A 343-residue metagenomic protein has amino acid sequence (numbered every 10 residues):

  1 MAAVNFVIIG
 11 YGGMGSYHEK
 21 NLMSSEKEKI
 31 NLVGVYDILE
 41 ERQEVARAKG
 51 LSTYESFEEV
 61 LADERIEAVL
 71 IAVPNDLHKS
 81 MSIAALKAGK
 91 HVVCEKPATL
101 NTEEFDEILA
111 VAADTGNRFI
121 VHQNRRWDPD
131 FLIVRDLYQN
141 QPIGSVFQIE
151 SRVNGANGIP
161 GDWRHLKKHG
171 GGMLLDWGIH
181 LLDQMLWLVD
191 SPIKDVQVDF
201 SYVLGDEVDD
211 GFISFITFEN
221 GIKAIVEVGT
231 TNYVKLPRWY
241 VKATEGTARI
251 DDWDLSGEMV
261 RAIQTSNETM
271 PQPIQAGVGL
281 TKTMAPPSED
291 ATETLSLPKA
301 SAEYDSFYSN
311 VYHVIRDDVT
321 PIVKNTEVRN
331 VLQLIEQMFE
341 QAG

Functional and structural regions predicted by a protein language model:
M1-A3, A68-L70, D106, E219 (+1 more regions): C-terminal helix-rich "cap/oligomerization" subdomain common to oxidoreductases
M1-K49: N-terminal Rossmann-like dinucleotide-binding module
H18, L51-V111: Beta-loop-alpha module in the N-terminal Rossmann-like domain of NAD(P)-dependent dehydrogenases, especially those
E55, I71, C94, F119-V121 (+2 more regions): Hydrophobic residues in well-ordered beta-strands that form the structural core
E107-N124, G144-I149: Rossmann-fold dehydrogenase core element
N124, E245-I322: C-terminal glycine/acidic-rich active-site capping loop/insertion
R125-G205: Predominantly a Rossmann-like dinucleotide-binding segment in NAD(P)-dependent oxidoreductases
